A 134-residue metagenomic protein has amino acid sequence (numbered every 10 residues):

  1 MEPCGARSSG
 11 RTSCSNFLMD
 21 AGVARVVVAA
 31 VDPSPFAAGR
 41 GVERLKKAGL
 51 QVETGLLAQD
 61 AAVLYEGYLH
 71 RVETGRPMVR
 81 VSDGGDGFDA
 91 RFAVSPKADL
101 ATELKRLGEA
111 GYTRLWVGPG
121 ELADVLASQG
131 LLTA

Functional and structural regions predicted by a protein language model:
P3-A134: Zinc-dependent deaminase
